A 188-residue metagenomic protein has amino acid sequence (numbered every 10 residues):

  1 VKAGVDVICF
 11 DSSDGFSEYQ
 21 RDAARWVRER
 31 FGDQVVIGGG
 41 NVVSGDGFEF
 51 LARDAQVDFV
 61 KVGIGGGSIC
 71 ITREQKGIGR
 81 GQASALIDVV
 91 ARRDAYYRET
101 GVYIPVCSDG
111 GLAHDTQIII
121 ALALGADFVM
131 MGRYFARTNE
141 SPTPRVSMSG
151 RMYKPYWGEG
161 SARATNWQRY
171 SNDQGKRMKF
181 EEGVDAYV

Functional and structural regions predicted by a protein language model:
V1, D6-V7, W26-V43, F59 (+1 more regions): Short beta-strand/loop segments at the ligand-binding rim of alpha/beta enzyme cores
V1, S12-I37, V42-L51, G67-V90 (+1 more regions): Active-site-adjacent beta->alpha loops and helix N-cap segments on the catalytic face of soluble alpha/beta enzymes
A3, G65, I69, Q174 (+1 more regions): Alpha-helical context
G4, G45, D54-Q56, L124-G125: Short, well-ordered loop/turn elements at secondary-structure boundaries
F10-D11, V60, V89, V129: Conserved structural-core and active-site-/substrate-pathway-adjacent residues in large, well-folded domains of enzymes
G32, A55, G77-S108, A113-V188: Alpha/beta catalytic cores of nucleotide-metabolism and tRNA/nucleoside-modifying enzymes
V57-G66, M131-G132: Non-cysteine beta-strand/loop elements that form the S-adenosyl-L-methionine
